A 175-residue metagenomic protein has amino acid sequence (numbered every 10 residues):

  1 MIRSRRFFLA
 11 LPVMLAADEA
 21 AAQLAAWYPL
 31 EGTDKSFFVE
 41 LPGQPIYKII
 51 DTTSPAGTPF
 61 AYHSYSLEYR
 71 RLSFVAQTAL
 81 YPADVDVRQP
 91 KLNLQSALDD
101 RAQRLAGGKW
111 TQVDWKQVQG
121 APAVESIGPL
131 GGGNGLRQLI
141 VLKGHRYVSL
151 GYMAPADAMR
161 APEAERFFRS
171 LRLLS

Functional and structural regions predicted by a protein language model:
R5-L9: N-terminal export leaders
T33, P42-Y47, P90-L105, H145-S175: Surface-exposed amphipathic alpha-helical segments
D34-S36, Y69-R71, G131-G133, H145: Glycine-centered tight beta-turn/hairpin loop motif at sheet-sheet or coil-to-beta transitions
E40-Y65, A97-K143: Signature of long, low-cysteine stretches enriched in small and polar/charged residues
Y62-N93, V148-G151: A short acidic-to-branched-hydrophobic micro-motif
